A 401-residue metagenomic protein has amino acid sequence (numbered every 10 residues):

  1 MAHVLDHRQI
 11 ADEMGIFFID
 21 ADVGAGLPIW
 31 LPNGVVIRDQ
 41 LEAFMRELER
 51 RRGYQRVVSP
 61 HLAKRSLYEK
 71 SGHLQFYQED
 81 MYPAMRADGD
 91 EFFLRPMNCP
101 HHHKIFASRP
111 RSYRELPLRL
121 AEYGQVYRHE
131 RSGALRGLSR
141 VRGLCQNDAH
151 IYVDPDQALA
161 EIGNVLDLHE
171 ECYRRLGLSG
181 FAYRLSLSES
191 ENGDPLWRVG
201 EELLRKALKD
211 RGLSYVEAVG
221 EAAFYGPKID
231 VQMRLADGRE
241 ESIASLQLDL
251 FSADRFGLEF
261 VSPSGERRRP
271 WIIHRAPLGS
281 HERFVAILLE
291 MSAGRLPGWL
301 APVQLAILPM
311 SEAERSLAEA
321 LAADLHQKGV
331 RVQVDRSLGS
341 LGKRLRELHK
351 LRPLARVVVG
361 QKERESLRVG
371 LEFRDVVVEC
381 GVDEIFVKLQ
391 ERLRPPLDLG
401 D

Functional and structural regions predicted by a protein language model:
M1-D401: NTP/phosphate- and nucleic-acid-binding module
